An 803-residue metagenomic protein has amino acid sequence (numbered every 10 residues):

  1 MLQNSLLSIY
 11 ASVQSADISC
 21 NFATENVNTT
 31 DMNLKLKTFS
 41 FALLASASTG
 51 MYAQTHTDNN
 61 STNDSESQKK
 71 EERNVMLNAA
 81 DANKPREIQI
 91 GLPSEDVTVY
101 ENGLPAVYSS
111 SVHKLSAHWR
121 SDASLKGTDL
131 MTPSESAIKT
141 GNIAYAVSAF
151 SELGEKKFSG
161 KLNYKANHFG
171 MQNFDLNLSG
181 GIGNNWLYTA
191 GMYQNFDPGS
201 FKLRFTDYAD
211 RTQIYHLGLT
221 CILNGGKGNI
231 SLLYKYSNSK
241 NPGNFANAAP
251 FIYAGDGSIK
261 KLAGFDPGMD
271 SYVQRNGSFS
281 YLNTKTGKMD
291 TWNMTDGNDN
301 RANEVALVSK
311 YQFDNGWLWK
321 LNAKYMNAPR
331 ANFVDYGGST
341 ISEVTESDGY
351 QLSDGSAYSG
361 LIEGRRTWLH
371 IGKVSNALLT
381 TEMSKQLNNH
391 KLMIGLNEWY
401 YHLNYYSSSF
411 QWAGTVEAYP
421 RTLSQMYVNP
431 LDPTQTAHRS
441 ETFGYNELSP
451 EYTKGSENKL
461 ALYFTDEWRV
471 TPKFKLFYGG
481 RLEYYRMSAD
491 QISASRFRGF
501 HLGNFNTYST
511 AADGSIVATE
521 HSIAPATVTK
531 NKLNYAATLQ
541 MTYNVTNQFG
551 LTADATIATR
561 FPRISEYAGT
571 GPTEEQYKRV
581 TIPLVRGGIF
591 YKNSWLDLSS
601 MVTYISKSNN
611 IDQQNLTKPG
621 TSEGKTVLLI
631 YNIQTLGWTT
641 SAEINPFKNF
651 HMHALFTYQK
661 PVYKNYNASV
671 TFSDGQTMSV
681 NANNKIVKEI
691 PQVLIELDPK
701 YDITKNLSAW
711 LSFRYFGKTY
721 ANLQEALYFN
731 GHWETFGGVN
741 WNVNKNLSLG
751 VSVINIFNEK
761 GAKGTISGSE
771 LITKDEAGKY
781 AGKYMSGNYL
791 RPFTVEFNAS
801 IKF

Functional and structural regions predicted by a protein language model:
K37-F39, S179, G372, K578-G587 (+1 more regions): Conserved C-terminal beta-signal and adjacent last beta-strands/turns of outer-membrane beta-barrel proteins
T55-K157: Acidic, small-polar-rich N-terminal luminal/periplasmic segments of exported/outer-membrane proteins
F158-S159, N185-Y188, G225-L232, G316-W319 (+10 more regions): Repeated loop/turn-to-beta-strand initiation elements of outer-membrane beta-barrel proteins
S159, A166-D197, F201-Y272, G297 (+2 more regions): Transmembrane beta-barrel wall of Gram-negative outer-membrane proteins
D207, N229-A306, A331-W368, L423-P450 (+2 more regions): Acidic/polar loop-and-plug regions of large Gram-negative outer-membrane beta-barrel proteins
N300-P329, S359-G499, T542-N544, K592 (+2 more regions): Face-selective signature of the C-terminal outer-membrane beta-barrel domain
V374, M393, N397-W399, E447 (+5 more regions): Structural signature of Gram-negative outer-membrane beta-barrels, strongest in the C-terminal barrel of TonB-dependent
D597, Y604-S608, G624-L723, N746 (+1 more regions): Gram-negative outer-membrane beta-barrel transporters
